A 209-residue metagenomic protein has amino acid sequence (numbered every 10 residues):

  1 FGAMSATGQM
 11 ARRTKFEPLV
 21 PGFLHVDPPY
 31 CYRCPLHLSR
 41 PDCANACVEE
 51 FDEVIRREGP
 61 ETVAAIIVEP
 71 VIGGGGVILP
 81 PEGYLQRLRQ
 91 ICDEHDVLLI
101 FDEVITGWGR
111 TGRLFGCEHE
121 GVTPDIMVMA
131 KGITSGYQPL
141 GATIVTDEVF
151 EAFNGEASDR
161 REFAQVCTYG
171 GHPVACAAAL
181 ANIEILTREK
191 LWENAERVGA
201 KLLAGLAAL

Functional and structural regions predicted by a protein language model:
F1-L209: Conserved N-terminal phosphate-binding loop of PLP-dependent enzymes in the Aspartate aminotransferase
